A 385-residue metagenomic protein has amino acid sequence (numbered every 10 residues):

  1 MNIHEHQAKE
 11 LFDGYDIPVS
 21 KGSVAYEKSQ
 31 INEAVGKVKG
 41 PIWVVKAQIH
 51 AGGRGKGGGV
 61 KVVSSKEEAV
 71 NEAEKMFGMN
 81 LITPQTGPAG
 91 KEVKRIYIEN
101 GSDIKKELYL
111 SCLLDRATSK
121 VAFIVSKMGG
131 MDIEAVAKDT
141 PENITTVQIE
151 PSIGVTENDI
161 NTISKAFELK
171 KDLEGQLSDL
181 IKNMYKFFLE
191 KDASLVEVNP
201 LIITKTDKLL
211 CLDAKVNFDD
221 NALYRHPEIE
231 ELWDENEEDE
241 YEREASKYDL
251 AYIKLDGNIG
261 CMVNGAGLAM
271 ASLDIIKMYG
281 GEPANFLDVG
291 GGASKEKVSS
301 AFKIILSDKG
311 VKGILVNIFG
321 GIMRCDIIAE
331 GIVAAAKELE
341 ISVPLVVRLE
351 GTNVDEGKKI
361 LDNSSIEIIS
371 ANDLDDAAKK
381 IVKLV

Functional and structural regions predicted by a protein language model:
M1-E197, I202-V316, I328, E350-G351 (+2 more regions): ATP-dependent carboxylate/acyl-activation modules
L110, R324-A335: Short Gly/Thr/Asp-enriched flexible loops that form oxyanion-binding sites at enzyme active sites
F319-M323: Glycine-rich, proline-tolerant flexible connector loops at the mouths of alpha/beta enzymes
K337-E340: Alpha-helix-loop-beta-strand connector modules within alpha/beta enzyme cores
S342-G351: Short internal beta-strands
